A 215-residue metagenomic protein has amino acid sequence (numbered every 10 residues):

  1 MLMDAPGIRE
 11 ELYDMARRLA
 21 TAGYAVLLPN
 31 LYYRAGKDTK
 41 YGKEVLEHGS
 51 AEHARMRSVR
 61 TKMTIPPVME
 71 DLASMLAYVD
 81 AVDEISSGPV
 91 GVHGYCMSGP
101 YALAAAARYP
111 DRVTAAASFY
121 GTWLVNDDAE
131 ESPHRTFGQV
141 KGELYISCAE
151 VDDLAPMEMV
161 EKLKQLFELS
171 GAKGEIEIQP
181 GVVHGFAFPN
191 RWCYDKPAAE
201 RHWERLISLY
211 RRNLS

Functional and structural regions predicted by a protein language model:
M1-S215: N-terminal cap/leader regions of alpha/beta-hydrolase-fold enzymes, predominantly small-molecule hydrolases
